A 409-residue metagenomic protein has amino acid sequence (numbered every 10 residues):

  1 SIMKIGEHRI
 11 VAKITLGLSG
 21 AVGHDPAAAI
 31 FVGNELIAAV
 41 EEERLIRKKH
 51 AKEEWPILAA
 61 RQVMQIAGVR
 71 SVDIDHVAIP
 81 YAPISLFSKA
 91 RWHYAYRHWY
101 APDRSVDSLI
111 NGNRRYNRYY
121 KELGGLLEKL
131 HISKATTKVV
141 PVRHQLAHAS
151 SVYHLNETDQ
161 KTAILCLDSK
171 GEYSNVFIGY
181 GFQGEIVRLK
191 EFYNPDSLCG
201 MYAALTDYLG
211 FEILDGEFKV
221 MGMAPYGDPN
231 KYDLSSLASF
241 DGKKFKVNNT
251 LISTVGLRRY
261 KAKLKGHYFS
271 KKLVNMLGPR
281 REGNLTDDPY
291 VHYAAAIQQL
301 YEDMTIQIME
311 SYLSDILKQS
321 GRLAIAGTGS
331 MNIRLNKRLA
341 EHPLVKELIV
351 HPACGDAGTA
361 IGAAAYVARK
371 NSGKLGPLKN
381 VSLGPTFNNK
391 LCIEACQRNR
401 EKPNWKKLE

Functional and structural regions predicted by a protein language model:
K4-E409: Short acidic/glycine-rich loops and adjacent helix/strand connectors that line catalytic pockets where negatively
